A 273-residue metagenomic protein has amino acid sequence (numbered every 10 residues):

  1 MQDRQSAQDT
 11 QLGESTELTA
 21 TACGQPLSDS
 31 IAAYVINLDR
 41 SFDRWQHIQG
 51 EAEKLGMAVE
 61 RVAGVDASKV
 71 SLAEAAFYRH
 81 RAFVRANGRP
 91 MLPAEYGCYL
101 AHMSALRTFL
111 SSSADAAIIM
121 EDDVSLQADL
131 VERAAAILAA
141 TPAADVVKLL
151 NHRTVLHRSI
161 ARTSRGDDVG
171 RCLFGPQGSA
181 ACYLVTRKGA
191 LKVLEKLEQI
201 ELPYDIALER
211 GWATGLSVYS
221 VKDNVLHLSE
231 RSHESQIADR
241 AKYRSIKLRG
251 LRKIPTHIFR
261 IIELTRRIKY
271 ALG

Functional and structural regions predicted by a protein language model:
Q2-D3, D9-M120, V124-G273: An acidic/histidine-cluster motif and surrounding catalytic segment that typifies divalent-metal-assisted enzyme active
